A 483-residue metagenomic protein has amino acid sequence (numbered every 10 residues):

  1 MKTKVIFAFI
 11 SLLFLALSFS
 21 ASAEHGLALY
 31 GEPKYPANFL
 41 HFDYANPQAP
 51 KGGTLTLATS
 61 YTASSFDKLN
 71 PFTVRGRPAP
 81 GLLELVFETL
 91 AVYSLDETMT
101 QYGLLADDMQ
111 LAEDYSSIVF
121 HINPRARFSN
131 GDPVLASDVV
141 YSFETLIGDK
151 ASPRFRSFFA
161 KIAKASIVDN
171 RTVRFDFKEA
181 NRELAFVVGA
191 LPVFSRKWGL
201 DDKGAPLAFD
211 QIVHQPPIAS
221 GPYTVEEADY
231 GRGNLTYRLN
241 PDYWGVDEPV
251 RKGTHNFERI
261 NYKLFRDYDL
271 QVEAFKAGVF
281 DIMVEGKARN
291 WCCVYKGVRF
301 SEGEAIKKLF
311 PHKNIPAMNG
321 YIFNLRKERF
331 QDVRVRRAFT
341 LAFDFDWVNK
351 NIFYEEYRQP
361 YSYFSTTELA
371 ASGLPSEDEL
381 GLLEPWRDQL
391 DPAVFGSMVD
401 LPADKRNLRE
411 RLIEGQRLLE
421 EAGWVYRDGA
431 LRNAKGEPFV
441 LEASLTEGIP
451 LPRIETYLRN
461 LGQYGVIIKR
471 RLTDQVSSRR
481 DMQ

Functional and structural regions predicted by a protein language model:
A23-D114, E144, A151, I218-S220: N-terminal lobe/hinge region of extracytoplasmic solute-binding protein
G26, G52-Y61, D107, S117-F120 (+9 more regions): Short, well-ordered beta-strand elements
A45-P50, F72-A79, D108-S152, V168 (+4 more regions): Aromatic- and charge-enriched surface segment that lines or borders ligand/interaction sites
G76, L82-E97, G189-R259, R266-L270 (+2 more regions): Gly/Pro-rich hinge or "lid" segments in bacterial periplasmic/extracellular proteins
H121, R156-K203, G221-D229, G373-Q389: Surface-exposed binding/hinge segments that line and control ligand-binding clefts or catalytic entry sites
Y141-T145, F158-K161, N181-T224, V250-F257 (+4 more regions): A short beta-strand/turn structural motif
L146, K164-S166, E226-R238, K263-K327 (+3 more regions): Extracellular/periplasmic solute-recognition and catalytic clefts
R238, Q331-R459: Append "and occasionally in soluble cytosolic enzymes with long acidic Gly/Pro-rich linkers
